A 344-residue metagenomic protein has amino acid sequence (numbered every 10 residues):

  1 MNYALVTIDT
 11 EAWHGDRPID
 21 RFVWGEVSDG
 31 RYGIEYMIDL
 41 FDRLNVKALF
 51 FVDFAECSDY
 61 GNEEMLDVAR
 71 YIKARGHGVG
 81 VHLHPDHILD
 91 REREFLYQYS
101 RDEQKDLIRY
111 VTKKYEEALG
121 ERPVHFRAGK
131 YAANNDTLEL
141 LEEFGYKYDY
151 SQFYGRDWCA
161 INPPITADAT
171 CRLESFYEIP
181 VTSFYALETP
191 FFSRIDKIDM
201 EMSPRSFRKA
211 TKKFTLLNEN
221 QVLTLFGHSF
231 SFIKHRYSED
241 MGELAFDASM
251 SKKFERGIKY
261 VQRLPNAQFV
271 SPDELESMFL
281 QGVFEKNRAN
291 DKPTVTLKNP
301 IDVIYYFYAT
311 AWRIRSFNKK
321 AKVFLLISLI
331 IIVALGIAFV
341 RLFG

Functional and structural regions predicted by a protein language model:
M1-R75: Active-site beta->alpha N-cap acidic-glycine motif
D9, F41, H82, F126 (+4 more regions): Conserved, mostly hydrophobic/aromatic
G25-Y32, D53-M65, I88-R91, R127-N135 (+2 more regions): Acidic-and-aromatic substrate-binding clefts and catalytic sites of carbohydrate-active enzymes
K47-A132, S183-Y185, T224-S229: Metal-dependent polysaccharide deacetylase catalytic core of the NodB/CE4 family, i.e., the active-site-bearing domain
V68-H84, R101-D106, E142-R172, V295-K298: Acidic, His- and aromatic-enriched active-site or binding-groove loops in soluble protein domains that engage sugars
R127-E219, G227: Active-site-adjacent pocket scaffolds in enzyme catalytic domains
P204-W312: C-terminal domain-boundary segment and adjacent tail
G336-G344: Juxtamembrane boundary at the C-terminal end of a transmembrane helix
